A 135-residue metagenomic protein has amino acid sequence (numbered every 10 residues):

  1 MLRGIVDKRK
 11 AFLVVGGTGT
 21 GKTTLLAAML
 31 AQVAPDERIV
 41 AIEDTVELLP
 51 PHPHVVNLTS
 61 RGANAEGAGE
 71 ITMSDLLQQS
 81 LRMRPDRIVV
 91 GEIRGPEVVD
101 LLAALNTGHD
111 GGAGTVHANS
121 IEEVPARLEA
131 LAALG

Functional and structural regions predicted by a protein language model:
M1, T72-L76, E97-D100: Well-ordered alpha-helical segments embedded in enzymatic catalytic cores
M1-R9: P-loop NTP-binding catalytic core
G4, A31, Q78-Q79, A103: Surface-exposed charged/polar residues within alpha-helices that form helix-capping/stabilizing sites and interaction
V14: Hydrophobic anchor at the beta1->P-loop junction of P-loop NTPases
G19: Walker A (P-loop) phosphate-binding loop of P-loop NTPases
K22: Conserved lysine of the Walker
A27-Q78, V124-L128: P-loop NTPase switch/communication element
E43-V56, S80-G135: Conserved P-loop NTPase nucleotide-binding/switch module
